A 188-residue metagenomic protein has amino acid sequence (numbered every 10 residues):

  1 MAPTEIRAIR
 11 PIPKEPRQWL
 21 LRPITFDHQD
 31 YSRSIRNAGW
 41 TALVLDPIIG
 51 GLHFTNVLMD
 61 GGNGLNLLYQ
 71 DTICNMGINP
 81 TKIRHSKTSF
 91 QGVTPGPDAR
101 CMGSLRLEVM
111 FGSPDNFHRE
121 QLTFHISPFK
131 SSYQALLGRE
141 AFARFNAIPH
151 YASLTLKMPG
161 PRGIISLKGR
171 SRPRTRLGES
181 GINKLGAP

Functional and structural regions predicted by a protein language model:
M1-P188: Short linear "hotspot" motifs
